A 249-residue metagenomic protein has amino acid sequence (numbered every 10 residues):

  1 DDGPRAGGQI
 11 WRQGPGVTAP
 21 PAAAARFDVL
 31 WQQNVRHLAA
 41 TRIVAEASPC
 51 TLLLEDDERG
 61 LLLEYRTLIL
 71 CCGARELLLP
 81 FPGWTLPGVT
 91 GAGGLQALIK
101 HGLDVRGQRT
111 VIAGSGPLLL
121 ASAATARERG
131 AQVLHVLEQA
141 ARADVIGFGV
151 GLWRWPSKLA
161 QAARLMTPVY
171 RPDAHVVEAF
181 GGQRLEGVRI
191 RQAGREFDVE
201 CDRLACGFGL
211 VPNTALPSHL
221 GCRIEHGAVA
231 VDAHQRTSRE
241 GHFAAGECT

Functional and structural regions predicted by a protein language model:
D1-A25, G107, I112-R154, E225: Beta1-alpha1 glycine-rich phosphate/pyrophosphate-binding loop at the start of Rossmann-like nucleotide-binding domains
R5, E76, G116-L118, V211 (+1 more regions): Residue-level detector of alpha-helix initiation sites
V29-D56, L63, R127-E225: A Rossmann-like FAD-binding core segment of flavoenzymes
H37-A39, L70-C71, A244: A structural signal for the hydrophobic beta-strands that form the central parallel beta-sheet of Rossmann-like
L70-C71, I112, C206: Redox-cofactor binding/interface segments in oxidoreductases and associated redox assembly factors
A74-V111, L119-S122, H226-H234: Glycine-rich dinucleotide-binding loop and its adjacent helix/turn
T90-I99, R203-T249: FAD-site-proximal beta/loop scaffold in flavoenzymes
